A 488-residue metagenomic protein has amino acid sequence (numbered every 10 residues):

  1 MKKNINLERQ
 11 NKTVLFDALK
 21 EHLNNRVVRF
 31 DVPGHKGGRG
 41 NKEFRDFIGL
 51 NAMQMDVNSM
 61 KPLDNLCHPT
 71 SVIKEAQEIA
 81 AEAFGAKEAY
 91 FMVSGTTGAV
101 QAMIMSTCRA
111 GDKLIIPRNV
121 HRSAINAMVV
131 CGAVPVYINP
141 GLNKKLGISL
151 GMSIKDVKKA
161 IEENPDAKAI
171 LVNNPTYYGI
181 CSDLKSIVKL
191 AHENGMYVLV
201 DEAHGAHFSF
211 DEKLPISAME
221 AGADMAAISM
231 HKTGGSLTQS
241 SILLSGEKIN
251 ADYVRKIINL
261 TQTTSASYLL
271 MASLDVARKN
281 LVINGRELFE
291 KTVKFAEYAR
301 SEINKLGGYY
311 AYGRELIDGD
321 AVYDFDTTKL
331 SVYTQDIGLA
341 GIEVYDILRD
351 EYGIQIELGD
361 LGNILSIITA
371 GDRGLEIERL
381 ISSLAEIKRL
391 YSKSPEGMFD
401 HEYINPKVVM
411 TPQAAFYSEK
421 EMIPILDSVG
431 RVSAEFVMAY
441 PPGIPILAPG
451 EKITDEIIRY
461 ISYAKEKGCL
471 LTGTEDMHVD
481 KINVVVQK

Functional and structural regions predicted by a protein language model:
M1-S71: N-terminal "arm"/small-domain region of PLP-dependent enzymes with the aminotransferase-like
R9, L15-K20, N24-R26, D46 (+3 more regions): Conserved PLP-enzyme active-site core in the AAT-like
M53, V57-G95: Conserved N-terminal alpha-helix of the aminotransferase class I/II PLP-enzyme fold
L63, Y90-M92, I170-N173, S331 (+1 more regions): Short glycine-rich or small-residue beta-strand-to-loop segments that form or flank ligand, phosphate, metal/Fe-S
S71-K74, E78-E82, Q101-M105, N126 (+1 more regions): N-terminal, well-ordered alpha-helical segments
F91, Y137-N139, I228, L358 (+1 more regions): Structural signal for conserved beta-strand scaffold positions within catalytic alpha/beta enzyme cores
Y298-G473: Conserved C-terminal alpha-helix-loop-beta "cap" of PLP-dependent enzymes that closes/shapes the active-site mouth
L470-K488: Charge-dense polyanion-binding interfaces
